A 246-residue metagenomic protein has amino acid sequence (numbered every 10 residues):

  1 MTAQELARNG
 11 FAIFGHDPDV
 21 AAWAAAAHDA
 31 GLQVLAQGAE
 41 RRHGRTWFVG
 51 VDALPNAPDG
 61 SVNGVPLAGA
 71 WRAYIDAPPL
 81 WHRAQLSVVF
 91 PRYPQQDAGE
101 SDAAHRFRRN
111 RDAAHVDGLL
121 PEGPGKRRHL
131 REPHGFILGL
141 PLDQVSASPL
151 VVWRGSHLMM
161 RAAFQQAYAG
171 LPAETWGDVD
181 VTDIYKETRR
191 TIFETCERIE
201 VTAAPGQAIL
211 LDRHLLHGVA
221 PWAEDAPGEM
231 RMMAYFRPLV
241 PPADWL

Functional and structural regions predicted by a protein language model:
Q4-N9, A21-R198, W222: Non-heme Fe(II) oxygenase catalytic core, chiefly the N-lobe of the double-stranded beta-helix
F11-P18: Short amphipathic
I13, G135-I137, R198, A208 (+1 more regions): Intrinsic-disorder/low-complexity, polar/charged segments enriched in Ser/Thr/Lys/Arg/Asp/Glu/Gln
D17, L142-V145, L239-V240: Short loop segments at secondary-structure junctions
P205, L210, H214-L246: Non-heme Fe(II)/2-oxoglutarate
